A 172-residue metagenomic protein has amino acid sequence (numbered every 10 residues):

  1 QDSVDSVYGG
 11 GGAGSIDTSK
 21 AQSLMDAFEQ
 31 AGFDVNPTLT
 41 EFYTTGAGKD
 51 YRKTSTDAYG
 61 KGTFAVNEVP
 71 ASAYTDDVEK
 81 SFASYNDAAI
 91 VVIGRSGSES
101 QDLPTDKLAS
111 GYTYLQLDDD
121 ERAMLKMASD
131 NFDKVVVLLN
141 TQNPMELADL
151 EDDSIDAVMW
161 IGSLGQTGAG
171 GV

Functional and structural regions predicted by a protein language model:
Q1-V172: C-terminal non-catalytic regions of proteins with extracellular/luminal or membrane-system context
